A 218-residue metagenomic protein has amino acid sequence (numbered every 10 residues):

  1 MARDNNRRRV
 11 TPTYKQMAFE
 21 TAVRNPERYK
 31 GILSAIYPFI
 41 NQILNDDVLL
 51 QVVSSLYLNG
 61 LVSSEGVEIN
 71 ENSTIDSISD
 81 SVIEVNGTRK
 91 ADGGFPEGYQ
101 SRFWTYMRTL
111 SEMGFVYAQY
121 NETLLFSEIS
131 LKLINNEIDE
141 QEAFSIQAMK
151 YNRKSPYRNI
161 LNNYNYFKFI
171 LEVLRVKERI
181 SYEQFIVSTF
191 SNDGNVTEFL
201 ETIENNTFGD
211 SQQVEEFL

Functional and structural regions predicted by a protein language model:
A2-L218: Donor-sugar nucleotide-binding helix/loop cap in glycosyltransferases
